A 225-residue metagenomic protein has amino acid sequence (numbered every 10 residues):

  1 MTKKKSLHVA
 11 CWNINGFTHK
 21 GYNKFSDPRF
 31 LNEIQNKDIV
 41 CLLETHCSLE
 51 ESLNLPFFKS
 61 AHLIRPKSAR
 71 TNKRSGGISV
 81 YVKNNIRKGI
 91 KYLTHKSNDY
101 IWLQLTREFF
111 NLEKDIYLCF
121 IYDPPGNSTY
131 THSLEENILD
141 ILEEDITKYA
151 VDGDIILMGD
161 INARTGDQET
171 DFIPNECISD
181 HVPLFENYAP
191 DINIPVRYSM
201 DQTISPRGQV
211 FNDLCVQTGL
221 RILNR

Functional and structural regions predicted by a protein language model:
M1-R225: A shared catalytic/ligand-binding motif for oxyanion handling
